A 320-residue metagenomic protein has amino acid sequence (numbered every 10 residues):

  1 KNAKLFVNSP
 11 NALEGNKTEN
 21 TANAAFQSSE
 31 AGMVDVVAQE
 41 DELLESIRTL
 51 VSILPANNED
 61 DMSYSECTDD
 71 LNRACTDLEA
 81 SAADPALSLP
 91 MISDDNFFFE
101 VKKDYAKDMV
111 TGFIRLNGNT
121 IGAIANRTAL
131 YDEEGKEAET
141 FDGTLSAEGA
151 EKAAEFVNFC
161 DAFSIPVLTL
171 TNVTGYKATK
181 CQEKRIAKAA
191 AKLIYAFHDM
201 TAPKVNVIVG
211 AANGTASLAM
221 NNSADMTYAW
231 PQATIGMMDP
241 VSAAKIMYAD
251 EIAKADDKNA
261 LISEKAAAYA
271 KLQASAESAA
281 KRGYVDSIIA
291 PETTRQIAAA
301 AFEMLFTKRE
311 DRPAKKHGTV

Functional and structural regions predicted by a protein language model:
K1-V320: Ligand-binding clefts of soluble mixed alpha/beta catalytic domains
